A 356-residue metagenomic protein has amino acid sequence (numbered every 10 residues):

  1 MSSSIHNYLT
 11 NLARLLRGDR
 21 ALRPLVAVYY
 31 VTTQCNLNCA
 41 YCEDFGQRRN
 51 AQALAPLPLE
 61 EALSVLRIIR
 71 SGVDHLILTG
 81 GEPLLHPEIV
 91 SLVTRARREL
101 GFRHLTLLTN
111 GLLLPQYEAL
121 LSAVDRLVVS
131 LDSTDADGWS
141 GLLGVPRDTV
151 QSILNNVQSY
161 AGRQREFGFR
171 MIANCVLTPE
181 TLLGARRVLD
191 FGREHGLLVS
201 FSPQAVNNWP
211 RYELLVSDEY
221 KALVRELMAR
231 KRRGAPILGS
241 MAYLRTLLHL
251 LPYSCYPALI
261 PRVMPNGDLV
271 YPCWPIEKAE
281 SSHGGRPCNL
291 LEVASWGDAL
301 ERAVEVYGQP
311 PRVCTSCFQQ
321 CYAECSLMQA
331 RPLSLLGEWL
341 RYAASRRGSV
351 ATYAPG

Functional and structural regions predicted by a protein language model:
S2-L108, L112-Y117, D125, A330 (+3 more regions): Conserved alpha-helical substructure of the radical SAM core
T10, D19-R23, D268-G356: Flexible mid-to-C-terminal extensions adjoining Fe-S/redox cofactors in radical SAM and related proteins
R14-R17, T246-L250, A303-E305: Short, P/G- and charge-enriched loop/turn segments at secondary-structure junctions
Q34, N38, S254, V313-S316: The −1 position to Zn-ligating cysteines in a subset of zinc-ribbon hairpins
R48, E82, S133, A205 (+1 more regions): Flexible, active-site-proximal loop/turn residues at the rims of small-molecule/cofactor binding pockets and catalytic
L85, A136, S326: Short glycine-rich, flexible loops that bind phosphorylated cofactors or substrates
E99, S122-L291, A330: Radical SAM enzyme [4Fe-4S]-AdoMet core and its adjacent flexible, acidic and glycine-rich loops/tails across
